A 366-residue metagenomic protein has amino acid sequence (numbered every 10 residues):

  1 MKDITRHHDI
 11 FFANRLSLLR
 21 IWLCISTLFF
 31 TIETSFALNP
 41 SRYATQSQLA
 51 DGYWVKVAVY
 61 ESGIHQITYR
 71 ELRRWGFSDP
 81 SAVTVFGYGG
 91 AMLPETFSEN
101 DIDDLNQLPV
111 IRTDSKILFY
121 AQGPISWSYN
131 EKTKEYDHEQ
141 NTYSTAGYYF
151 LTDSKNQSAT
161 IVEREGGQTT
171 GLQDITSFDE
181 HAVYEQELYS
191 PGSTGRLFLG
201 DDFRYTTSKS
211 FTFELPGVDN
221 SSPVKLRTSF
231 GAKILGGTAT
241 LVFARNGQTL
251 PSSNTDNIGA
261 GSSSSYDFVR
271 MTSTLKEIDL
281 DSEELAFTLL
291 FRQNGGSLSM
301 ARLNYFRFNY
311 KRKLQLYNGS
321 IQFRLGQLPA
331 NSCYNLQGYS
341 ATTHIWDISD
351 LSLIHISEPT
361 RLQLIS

Functional and structural regions predicted by a protein language model:
M1-S17: N-terminal secretory signal peptides that target proteins for export/translocation
R20-E33: Bacterial N-terminal signal peptides
S41, T160-S221, N309-Y317: Edge strands and adjacent loops of beta-rich recognition modules
Y60-G76, L325-Y339: Surface-exposed beta-strand/loop patches in extracellular or lumenal glycoproteins
F97-Y136, G231-F308: Beta-strand-rich ligand-recognition modules
T145-Y149, Q157, E180, G295-S320: Exposed low-complexity, polar/acidic, P/S/T/G-rich flexible segments that act as propeptides, protease-susceptible
D219-L235: A short beta-strand element within beta-rich, extracytoplasmic domains of secreted/secretory-pathway proteins
H355-S366: Single conserved hydrophobic/aromatic residue that forms the stacking wall/gate of nucleotide- or nucleobase-binding
